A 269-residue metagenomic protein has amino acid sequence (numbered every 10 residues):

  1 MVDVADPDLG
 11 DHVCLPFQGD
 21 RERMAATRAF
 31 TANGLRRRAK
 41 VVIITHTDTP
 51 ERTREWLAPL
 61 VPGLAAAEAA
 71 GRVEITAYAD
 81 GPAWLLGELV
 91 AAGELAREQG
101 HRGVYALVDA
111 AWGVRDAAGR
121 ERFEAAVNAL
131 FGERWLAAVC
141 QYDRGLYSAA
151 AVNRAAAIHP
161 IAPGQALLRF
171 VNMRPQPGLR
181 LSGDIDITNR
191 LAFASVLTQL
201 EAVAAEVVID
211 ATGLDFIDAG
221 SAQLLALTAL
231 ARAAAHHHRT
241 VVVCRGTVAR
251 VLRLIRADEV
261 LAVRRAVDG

Functional and structural regions predicted by a protein language model:
M1-R174, R250-L254, A266-G269: Positively charged, polar, low-complexity stretches
A25-A26, R52, T188, I217-G220: Residues that form or flank phosphate/diphosphate-binding pockets in enzymes that use nucleotide phosphates
I44-T45, L181, T240-C244: Small/polar loops that bind or transfer phosphate-bearing groups
T45, V108, G183, A211-G213: Short glycine-centered, acidic/aromatic-flanked micro-motifs in structured strand/loop junctions that mark active-site
D80, A166-S195, G213-D215: STAS-typified acidic loop motif
F131, R190-A262: Amphipathic alpha-helical interaction surfaces in cytosolic regulatory modules
